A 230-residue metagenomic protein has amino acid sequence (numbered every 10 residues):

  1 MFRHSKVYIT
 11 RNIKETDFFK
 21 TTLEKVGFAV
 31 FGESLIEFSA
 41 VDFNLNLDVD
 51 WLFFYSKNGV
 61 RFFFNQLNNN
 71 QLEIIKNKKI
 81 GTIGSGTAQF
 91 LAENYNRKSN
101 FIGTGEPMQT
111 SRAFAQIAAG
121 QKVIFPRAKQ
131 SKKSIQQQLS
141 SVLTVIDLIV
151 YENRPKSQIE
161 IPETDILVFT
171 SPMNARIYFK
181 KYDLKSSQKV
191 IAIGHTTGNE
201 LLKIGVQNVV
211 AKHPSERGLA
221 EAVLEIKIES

Functional and structural regions predicted by a protein language model:
M1-S230: Conserved beta-alpha
